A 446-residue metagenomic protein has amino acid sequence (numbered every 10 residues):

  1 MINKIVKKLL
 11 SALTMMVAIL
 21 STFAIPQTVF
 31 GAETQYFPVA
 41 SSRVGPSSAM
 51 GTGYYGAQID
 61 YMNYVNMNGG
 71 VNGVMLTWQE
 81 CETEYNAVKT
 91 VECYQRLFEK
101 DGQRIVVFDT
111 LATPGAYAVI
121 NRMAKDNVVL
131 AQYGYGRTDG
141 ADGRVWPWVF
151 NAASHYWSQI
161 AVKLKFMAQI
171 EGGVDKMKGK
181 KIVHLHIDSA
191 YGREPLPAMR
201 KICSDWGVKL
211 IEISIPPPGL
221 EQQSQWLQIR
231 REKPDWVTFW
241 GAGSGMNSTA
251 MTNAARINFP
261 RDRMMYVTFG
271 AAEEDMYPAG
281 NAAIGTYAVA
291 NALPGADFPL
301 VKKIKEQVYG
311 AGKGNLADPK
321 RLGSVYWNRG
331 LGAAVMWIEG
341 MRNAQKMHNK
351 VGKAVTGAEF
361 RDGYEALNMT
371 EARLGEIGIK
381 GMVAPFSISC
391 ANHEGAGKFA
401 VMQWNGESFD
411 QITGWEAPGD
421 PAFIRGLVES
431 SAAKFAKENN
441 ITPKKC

Functional and structural regions predicted by a protein language model:
I2-M16: Bacterial N-terminal signal peptides that target proteins for export
V17-T28: C-terminal segment of classical bacterial N-terminal signal peptides
E33-Y36, A49-G56, N63, M67-G143 (+3 more regions): Beta-alpha junction/loop-to-helix N-cap segments that form part of ligand/metal-binding clefts
T83, L130-Q132, G136-A141, P218 (+2 more regions): Venus flytrap/periplasmic-binding-protein-like
K89, D139, P147-F259, M264 (+1 more regions): Extracellular/periplasmic Venus flytrap/periplasmic-binding protein
L97-A112, V129-G134, K181-H186, K233-S244 (+3 more regions): Periplasmic-binding protein-like
N253-A334, P418-G419: Extracellular/periplasmic periplasmic-binding protein-like sensory domains
G314-W327, I338-G414: Segments of small-molecule ligand-sensing domains
